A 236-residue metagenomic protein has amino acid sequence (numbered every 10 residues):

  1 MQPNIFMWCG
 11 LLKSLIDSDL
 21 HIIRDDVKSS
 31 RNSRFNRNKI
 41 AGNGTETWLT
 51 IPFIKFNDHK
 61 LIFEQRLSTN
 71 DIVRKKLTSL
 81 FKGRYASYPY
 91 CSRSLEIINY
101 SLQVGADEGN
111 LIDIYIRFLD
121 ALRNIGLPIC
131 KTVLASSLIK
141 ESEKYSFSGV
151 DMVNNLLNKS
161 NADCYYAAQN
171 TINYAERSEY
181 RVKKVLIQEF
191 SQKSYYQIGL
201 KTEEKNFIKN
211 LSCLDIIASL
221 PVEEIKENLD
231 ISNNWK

Functional and structural regions predicted by a protein language model:
M1-K236: Residues lining hydrophobic/aromatic ligand-binding pockets adjacent to catalytic sites
